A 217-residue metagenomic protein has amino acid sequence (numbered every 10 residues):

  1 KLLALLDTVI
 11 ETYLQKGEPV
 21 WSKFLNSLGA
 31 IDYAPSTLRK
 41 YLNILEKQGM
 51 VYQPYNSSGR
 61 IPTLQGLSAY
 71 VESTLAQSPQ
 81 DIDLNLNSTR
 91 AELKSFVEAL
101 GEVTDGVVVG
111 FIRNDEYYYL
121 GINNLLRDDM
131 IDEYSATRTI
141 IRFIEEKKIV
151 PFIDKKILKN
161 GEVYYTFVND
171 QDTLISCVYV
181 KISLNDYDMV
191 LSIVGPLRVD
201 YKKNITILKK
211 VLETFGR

Functional and structural regions predicted by a protein language model:
L2-L6: Short, leucine-enriched amphipathic alpha-helices that occur as contiguous helical runs
D7-E11, Q15, P19-S73: N-terminal helix-turn-helix
S68, L75-R217: Intrinsically disordered, acidic Ser/Thr/Pro-rich low-complexity regulatory segments
